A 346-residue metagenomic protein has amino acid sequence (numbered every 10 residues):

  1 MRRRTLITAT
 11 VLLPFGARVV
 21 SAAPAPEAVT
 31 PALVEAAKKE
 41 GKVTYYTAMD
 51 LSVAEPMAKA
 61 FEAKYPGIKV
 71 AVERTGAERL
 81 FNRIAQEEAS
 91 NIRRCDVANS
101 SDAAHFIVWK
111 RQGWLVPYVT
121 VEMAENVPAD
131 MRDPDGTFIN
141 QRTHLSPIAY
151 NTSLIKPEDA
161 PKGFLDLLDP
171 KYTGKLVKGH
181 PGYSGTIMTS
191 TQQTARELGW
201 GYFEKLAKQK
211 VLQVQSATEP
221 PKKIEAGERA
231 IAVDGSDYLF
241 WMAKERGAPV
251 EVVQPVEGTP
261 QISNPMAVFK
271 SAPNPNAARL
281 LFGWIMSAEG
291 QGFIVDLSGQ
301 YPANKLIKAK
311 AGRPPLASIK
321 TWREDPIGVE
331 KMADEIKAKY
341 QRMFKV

Functional and structural regions predicted by a protein language model:
T5-A23: N-terminal export signals
E27-K38, K42-G67, I148: Short, polar/charged alpha-helical segment
T47-A58, V70-E88, R93-P221, E225-E228: Extracytoplasmic ligand-binding site segments that recognize negatively charged/polar headgroups
A104-V108, A230-P249: A ligand-binding cleft/hinge motif common to bilobed small-molecule-binding domains
T143-H144, E204-A207, Q213-V214, R246-A272 (+1 more regions): Periplasmic-binding protein-like
P147-L154, T191-Q192, I262-N274, I285 (+1 more regions): A bilobed periplasmic-binding-protein/Venus flytrap-type ligand-binding module shared by bacterial periplasmic
Y172-G182, I285-K308: Periplasmic-binding protein-like
K310-V346: Extracellular/periplasmic bilobal clamshell ligand-binding domains
